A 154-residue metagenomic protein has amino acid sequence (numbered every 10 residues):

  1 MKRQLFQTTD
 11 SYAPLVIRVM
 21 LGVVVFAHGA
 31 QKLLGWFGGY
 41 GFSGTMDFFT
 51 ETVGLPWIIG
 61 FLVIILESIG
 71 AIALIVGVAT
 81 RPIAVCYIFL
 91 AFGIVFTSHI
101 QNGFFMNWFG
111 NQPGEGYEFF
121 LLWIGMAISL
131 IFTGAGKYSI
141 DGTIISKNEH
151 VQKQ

Functional and structural regions predicted by a protein language model:
M1-G35, W57-I65, I69-Q154: Extended, low-polarity transmembrane helix blocks
L34-L55: Membrane-interface interhelical connector segments
